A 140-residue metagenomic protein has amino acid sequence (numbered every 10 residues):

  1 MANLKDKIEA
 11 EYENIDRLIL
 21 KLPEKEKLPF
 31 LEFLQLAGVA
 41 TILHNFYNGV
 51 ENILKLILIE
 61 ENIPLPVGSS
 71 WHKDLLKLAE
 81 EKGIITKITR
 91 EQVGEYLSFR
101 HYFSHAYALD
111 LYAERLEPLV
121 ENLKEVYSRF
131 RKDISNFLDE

Functional and structural regions predicted by a protein language model:
M1-E140: Solvent-exposed interaction patches of small proteins and small membrane subunits
